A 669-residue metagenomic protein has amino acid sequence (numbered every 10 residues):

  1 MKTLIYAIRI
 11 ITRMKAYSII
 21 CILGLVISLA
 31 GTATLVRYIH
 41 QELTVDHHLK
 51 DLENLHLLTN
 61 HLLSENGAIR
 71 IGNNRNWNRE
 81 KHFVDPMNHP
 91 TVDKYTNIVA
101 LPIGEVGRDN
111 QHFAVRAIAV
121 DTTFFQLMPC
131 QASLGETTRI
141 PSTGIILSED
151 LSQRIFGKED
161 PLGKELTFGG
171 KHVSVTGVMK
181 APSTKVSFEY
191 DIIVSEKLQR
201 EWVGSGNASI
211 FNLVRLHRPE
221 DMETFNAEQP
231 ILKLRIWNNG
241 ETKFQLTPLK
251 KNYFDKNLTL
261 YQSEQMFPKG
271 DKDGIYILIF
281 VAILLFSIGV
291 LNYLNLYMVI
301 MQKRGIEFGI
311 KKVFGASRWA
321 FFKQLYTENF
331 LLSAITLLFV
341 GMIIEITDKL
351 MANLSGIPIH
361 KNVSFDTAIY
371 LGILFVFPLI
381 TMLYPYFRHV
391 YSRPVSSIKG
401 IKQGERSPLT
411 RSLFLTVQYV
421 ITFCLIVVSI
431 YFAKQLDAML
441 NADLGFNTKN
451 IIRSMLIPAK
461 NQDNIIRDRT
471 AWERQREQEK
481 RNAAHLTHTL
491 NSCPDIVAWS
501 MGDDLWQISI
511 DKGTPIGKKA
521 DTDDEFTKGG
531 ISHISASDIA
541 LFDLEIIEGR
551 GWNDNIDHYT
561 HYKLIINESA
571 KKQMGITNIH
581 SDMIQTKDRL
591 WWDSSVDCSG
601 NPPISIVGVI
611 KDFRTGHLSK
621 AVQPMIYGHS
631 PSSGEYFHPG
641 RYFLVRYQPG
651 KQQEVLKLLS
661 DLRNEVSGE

Functional and structural regions predicted by a protein language model:
M1-I5, L383-L415: Feature of multi-pass inner-membrane transport and sensor proteins that recognizes transmembrane helices together
L4, R9, R13-Y17, I231-V281 (+4 more regions): Membrane-helix entry/capping segments
L4-A16, I20, G24, L291-L332 (+1 more regions): Intracellular coupling helices
R13-E42, P408-Q435, F446: Short, strongly hydrophobic transmembrane alpha-helices
A30, T34-R37, N329-P394, K434: Small-residue-rich transmembrane alpha-helices
T32-E159, F168-H172, A227, K434-I546 (+1 more regions): Structured, solvent-exposed hinge/loop segments at the ends of secondary-structure elements
L43-L52, E189-K197, L258-Q265, G341-A368 (+2 more regions): Short juxtamembrane loops and helix-capping segments at transmembrane helix boundaries of multi-pass membrane proteins
D121-S133, I145-G270, H488-E669: Mid-to-C-terminal secondary-structure elements that act as membrane-proximal/extracytoplasmic interface segments
